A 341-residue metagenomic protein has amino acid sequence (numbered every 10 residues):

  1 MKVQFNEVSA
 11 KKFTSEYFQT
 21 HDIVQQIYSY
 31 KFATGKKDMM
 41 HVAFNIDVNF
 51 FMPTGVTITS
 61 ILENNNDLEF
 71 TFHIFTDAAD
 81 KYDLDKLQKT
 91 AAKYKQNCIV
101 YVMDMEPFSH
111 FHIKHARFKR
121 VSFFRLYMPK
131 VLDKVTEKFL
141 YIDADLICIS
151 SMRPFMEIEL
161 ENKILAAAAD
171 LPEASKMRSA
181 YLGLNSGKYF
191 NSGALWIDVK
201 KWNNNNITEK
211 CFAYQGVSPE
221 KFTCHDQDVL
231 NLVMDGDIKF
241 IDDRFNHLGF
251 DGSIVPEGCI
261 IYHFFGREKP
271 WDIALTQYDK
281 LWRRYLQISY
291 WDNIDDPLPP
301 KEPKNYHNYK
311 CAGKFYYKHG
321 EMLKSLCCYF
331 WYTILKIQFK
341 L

Functional and structural regions predicted by a protein language model:
K2-M40, I46, I197-L341: A glycosyltransferase accessory/donor-loop signature
H41-F44, I61, T71-I74: Hydrophobic targeting segments
F51-N65: Histidine-anchored nucleotide/phosphate-binding helix
F70-A78, A166-A168: Short internal beta-strands
Y82-D85, K89-V131: Active-site-proximal specificity loops/subdomain of glycosyltransferases
V102-P107, V121-E173, S186-G187, A194-I197: GT-A fold catalytic core of metal-dependent nucleotide-sugar glycosyltransferases, centered on the diacidic
R117-F118, L184-G187, P219-F222, G252: Short Gly/Pro-enriched turn/cap motifs at secondary-structure boundaries
L165-N185, R284, W291, L326: A short, conserved beta-to-alpha structural element at the edge of catalytic cores that scaffolds binding
